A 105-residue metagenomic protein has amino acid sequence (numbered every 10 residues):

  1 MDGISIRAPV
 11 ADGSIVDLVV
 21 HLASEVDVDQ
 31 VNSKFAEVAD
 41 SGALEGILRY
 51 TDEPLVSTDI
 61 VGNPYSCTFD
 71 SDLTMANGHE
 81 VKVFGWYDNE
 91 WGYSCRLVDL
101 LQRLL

Functional and structural regions predicted by a protein language model:
M1-V81: C-terminal substrate-binding/catalytic lobe of Rossmann-fold NAD(P)-dependent oxidoreductases
P64-L105: NAD(P)-dependent Rossmann-like dehydrogenase/reductase catalytic/cofactor-binding core
